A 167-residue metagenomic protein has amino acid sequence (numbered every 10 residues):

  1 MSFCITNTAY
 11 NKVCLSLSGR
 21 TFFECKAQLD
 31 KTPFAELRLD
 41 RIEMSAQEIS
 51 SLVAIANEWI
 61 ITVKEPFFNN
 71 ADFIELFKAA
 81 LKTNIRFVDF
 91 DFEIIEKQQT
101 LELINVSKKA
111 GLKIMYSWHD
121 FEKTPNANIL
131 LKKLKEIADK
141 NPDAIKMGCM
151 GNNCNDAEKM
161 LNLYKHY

Functional and structural regions predicted by a protein language model:
M1-N70, I74, K82: Conserved N-terminal beta1-alpha1 strand-loop-helix module at the mouth
M1-S2, A27, I61, P66-F67 (+5 more regions): Glycan-processing catalytic domains of CAZymes
M1-T8, D89, I94-L101: A short, flexible N-terminal coil/short beta segment enriched in small residues
I5, I42, I49, I55 (+9 more regions): Weak global preference for isoleucine
S16-S18, F34-M44, I60-N69, I85-K97 (+2 more regions): Catalytic beta/alpha-barrel core
E24-Q28, S45-I55, E75-A80, Q99 (+3 more regions): A general structural detector for well-ordered alpha-helical segments in enzyme core domains, enriched
D30-P33, I74-F90, L131-M147: Structural recognition of alpha->loop->beta junctions
I94-Y167: Catalytic alpha/beta core domains of metabolic enzymes, predominantly
